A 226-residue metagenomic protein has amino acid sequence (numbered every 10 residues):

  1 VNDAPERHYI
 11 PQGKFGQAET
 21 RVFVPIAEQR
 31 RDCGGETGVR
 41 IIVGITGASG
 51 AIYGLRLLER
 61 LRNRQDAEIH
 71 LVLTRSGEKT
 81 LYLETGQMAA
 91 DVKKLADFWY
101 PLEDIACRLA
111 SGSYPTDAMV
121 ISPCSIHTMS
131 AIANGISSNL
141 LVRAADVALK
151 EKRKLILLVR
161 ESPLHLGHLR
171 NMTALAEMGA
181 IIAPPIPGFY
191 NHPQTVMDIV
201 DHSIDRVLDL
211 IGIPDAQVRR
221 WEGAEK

Functional and structural regions predicted by a protein language model:
V1, I10, V22-I26: Short hydrophobic transmembrane-like helices used for membrane targeting/insertion
R7, R21, R30-R31: Basic polycationic patches enriched in arginine
Q12-G13, Q17-E19, E36: Charged/polar low-complexity intrinsically disordered segments
F15, Q29-R30: Cationic, low-complexity basic patches in intrinsically disordered or flexible, solvent-exposed regions
R30-G38: Short, Lys/Arg-enriched N-terminal segments with co-localized hydrophobic residues within the first ~10-30 amino acids
G38-I156, S162-K226: A cross-family phosphate/adenosyl-ligand binding-site feature
